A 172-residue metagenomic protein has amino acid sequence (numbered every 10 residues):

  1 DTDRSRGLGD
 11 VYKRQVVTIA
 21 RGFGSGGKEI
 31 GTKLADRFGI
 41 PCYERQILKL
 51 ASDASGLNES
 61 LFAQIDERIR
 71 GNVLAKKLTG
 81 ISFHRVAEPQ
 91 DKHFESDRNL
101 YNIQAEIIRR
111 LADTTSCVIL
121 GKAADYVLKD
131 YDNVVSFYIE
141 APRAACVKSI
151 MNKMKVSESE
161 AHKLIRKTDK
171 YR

Functional and structural regions predicted by a protein language model:
D1-Y12: Single conserved hydrophobic/aromatic residue that forms the stacking wall/gate of nucleotide- or nucleobase-binding
R14-V16: Extreme N-terminal starter segment of soluble prokaryotic enzymes
I19-T32: Glycine-rich phosphate-binding P-loop
P41-S52: Short beta-strand-centered segment that lines the nucleotide-binding/catalytic pocket of NTP-utilizing
S52-S116: ATP-dependent small-molecule kinase phosphotransfer cores that center on conserved nucleotide phosphate-binding segments
N72-K77, S157-R172: Small-molecule kinase domains that catalyze NTP-dependent phosphoryl transfer to phosphate-bearing small molecules
L111, A124-D130, S149: RNA pseudouridine synthases
D130-N152, L164-I165: Conserved phosphate-donor/acceptor-positioning beta-strand/loop module used by diverse small-molecule
